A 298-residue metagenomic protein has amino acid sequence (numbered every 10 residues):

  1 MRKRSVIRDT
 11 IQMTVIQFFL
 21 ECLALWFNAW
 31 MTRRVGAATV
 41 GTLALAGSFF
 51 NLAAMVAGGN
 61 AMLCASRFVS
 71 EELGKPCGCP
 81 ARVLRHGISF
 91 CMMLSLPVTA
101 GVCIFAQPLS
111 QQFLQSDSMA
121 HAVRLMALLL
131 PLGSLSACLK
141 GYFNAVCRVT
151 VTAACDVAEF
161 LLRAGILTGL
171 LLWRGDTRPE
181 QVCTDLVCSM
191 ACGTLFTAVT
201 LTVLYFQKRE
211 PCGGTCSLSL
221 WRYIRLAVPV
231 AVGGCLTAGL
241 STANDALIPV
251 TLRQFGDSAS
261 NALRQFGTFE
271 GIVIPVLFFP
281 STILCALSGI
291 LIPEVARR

Functional and structural regions predicted by a protein language model:
S5-L63, C103, L129-L130, P229-V250: Signature of the first transmembrane helix
I7, A44, C77-M93, G101 (+2 more regions): Interfacial transmembrane-helix starts/ends
D9-A24, S189-G193, T197, L201 (+2 more regions): Transmembrane helical elements of multi-pass membrane transporters/channels
R34-A37, S116, A145-V146, E180: Helix-loop interface residues and adjacent transmembrane-helix termini in multi-pass membrane transporters, primarily
G59-G74, L277-R298: Helix-loop junctions and terminal segments of transmembrane helices in multi-pass membrane transport/translocation
P97-Q115: Short membrane-interface helical motifs at transmembrane helix boundaries in multi-pass membrane transporters
L132-C155: Membrane-interface junctions at transmembrane-helix termini in multi-pass inner-membrane proteins
A154-G169, T177-Q207: Hydrophobic alpha-helical transmembrane segments
